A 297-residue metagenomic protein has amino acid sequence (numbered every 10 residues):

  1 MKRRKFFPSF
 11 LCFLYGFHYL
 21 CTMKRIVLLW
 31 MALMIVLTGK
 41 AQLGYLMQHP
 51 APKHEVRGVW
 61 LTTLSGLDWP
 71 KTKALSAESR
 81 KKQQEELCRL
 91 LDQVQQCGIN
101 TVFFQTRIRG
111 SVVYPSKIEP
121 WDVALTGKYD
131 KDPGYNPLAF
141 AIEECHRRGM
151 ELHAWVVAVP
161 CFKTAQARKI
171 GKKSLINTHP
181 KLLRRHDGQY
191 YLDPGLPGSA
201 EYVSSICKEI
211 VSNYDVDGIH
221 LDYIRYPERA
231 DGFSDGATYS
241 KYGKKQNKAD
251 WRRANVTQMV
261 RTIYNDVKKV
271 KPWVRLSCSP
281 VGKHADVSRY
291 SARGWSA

Functional and structural regions predicted by a protein language model:
R3-G44: Bacterial Sec-dependent N-terminal signal peptides
H54, T62, G66-Q84, A154 (+3 more regions): Active-site-adjacent "subsite" loops/lids of carbohydrate-active enzymes
H54-V59, I99-R109, P137-L183, H220 (+1 more regions): Glycine-rich, aromatic-flanked loop segments that form ligand/cofactor-binding clefts across common enzyme folds
L61-G66, R107-R109, V157-V159, Y223-Y226 (+1 more regions): Active-site beta-loop-alpha junctions enriched in small/polar residues
S76-C97, A124-R148, Y202, A254-T262: Aromatic- and glycine-enriched glycan-recognition loops and surfaces that form the carbohydrate-binding subsites
E85-S111, Y214-V216: Catalytic domains of carbohydrate-active enzymes, especially glycoside hydrolases
N100, R148, N177-A297: Polysaccharide-binding and catalytic clefts of secreted carbohydrate-active enzymes
T106-K128, Y226-D235: Glycine-rich, proline-tolerant flexible connector loops at the mouths of alpha/beta enzymes
